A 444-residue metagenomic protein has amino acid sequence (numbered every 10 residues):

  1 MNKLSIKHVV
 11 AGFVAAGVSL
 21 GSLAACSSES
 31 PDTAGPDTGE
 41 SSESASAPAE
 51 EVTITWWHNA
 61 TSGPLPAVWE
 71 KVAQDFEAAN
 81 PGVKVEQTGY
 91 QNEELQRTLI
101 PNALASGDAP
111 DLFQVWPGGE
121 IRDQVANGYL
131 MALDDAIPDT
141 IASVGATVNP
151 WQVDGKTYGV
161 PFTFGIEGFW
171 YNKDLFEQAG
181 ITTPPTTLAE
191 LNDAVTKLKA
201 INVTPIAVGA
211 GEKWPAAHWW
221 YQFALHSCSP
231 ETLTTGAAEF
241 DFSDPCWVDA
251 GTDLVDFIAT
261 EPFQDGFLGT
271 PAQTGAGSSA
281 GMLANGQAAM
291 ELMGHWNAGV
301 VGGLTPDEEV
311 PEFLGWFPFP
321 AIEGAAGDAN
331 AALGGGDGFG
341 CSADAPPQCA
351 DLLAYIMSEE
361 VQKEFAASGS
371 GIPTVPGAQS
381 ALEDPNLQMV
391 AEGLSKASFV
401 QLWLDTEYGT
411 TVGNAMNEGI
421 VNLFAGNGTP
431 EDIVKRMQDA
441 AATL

Functional and structural regions predicted by a protein language model:
N2-L4, H8-A15, S19-R122, E308 (+2 more regions): Conserved N-terminal structural module of periplasmic/extracytoplasmic solute-binding proteins
A78, A179, G303-S368: Extracytoplasmic/periplasmic substrate-recognition and gating elements
G89-L99, G118-G119, L188-N192, L268-A284: Short helix-initiation/N-cap motifs at beta->coil->alpha
W116-E167, N192: Hinge/lid segment of periplasmic solute-binding proteins
D134-V144, A210, S227-D249, G303-E309 (+4 more regions): Short, solvent-exposed loop/beta-turn-alpha elements that line the ligand-binding surface or hinge of extracytoplasmic
Y158-F162, E167, N192-S243, S279: Extracytoplasmic/periplasmic solute-binding protein
V195-K197, E239-P271: Glycine-centered hinge/linker elements that transmit conformational signals in sensory and ligand-binding systems
G371-P376, Q388-T443: C-terminal capping/gating helix-and-loop segments adjacent to ligand/active sites or protein-protein/ligand interfaces
